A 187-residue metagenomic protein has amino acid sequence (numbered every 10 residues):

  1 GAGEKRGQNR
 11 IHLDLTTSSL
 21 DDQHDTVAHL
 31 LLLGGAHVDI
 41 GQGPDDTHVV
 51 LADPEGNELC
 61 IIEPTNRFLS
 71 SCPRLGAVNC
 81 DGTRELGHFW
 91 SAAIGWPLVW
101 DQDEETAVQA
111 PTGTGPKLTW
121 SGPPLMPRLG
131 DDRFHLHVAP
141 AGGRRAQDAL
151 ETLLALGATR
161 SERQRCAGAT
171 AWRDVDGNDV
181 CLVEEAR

Functional and structural regions predicted by a protein language model:
G1-V38: Ordered, small/hydrophobic-rich secondary-structure cores
R6, D21-D22, T112-G115, L129 (+1 more regions): Short, solvent-exposed loop/turn segments that connect beta-strands within catalytic domains and beta-strand-rich
Q8-H12, P73-A77, D131-H135: Short, solvent-exposed beta-strand edge segments and adjacent coil->beta transition regions
D14-S18, N79-D81, H137-A141: Short hydrophobic/aromatic beta-strand micro-patches that form the beta-sheet surface supporting nucleotide- or nucleic
L20-T26, E85-G87, G143-A149: Short, conserved charged micro-motifs
L31-A92, P97-L129, P140, L150-R187: Vicinal oxygen chelate
G130-R144: Short, positively charged, low-complexity/disordered linker segments
